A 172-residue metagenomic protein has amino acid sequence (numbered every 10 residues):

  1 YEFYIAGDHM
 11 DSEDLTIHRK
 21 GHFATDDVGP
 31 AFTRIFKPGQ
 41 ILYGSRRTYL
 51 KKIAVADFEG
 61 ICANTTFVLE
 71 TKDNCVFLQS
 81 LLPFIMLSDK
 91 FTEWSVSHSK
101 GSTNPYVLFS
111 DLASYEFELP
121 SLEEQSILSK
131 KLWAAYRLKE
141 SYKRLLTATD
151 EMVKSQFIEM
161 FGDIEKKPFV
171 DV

Functional and structural regions predicted by a protein language model:
Y1, S114-W133, R137, S141-V172: Non-catalytic DNA-recognition/assembly elements of restriction-modification systems
Y1-F3, D57: Short Gly/aromatic-enriched secondary-structure transition segments
Y4-P38, D171-V172: Sequence-specific dsDNA recognition surfaces
F32-R34, P38-L87: A short beta-sheet element
K37, S110, K167: Structured loop/turn residues at beta-strand edges in well-structured enzyme cores
R46, G60-F67, K100-E123: A short glycine-rich beta-alpha junction/loop motif
F91-W94: Periplasmic-binding protein-like
